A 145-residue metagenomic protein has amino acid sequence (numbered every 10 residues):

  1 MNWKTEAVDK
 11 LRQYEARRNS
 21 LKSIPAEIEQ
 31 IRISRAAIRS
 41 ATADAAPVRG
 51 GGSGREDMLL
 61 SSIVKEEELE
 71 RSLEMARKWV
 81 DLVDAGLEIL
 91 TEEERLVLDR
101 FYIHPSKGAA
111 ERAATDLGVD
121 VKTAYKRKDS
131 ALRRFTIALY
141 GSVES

Functional and structural regions predicted by a protein language model:
M1-I89, R112, I137-S145: N-terminal interaction/assembly modules
W79, E94, A124: Hydrophobic (often cysteine-bearing) scaffold residues that line and stabilize catalytic clefts of nucleotide/cofactor
L90-G108: Short amphipathic alpha helix immediately N-terminal
V97, G108, T115, R127-S130: Preference for long, well-ordered alpha-helical segments
P105-T123: Helix-turn-helix DNA-binding module
L117-A138: DNA-recognition helix of helix-turn-helix
